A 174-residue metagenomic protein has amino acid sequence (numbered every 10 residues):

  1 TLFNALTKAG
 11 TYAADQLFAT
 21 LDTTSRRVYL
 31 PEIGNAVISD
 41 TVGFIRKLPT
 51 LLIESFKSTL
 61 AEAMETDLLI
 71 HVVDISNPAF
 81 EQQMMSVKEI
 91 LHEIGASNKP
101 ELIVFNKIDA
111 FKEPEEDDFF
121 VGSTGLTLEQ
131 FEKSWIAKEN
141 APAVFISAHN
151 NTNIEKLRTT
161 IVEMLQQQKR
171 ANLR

Functional and structural regions predicted by a protein language model:
T1-E54, L60-M64, L68: Conserved G1/Walker A P-loop phosphate-binding module
T1-N4, P78, Q82, E89-R174: C-terminal-of-GTPase-core extension/linker across diverse P-loop GTPases
G10, N77-P78: Short beta-strands and strand-coil junctions in structured, solvent-facing domains, enriched
T20, V72, F145-I146: Small/polar loops that bind or transfer phosphate-bearing groups
I38, V72, V104: Generic enzyme active-site microenvironment
T41, I75, K107: Walker B catalytic acidic pair
L52-N77, E89-A96: Inter-motif core of Ras-like GTPase G domains
